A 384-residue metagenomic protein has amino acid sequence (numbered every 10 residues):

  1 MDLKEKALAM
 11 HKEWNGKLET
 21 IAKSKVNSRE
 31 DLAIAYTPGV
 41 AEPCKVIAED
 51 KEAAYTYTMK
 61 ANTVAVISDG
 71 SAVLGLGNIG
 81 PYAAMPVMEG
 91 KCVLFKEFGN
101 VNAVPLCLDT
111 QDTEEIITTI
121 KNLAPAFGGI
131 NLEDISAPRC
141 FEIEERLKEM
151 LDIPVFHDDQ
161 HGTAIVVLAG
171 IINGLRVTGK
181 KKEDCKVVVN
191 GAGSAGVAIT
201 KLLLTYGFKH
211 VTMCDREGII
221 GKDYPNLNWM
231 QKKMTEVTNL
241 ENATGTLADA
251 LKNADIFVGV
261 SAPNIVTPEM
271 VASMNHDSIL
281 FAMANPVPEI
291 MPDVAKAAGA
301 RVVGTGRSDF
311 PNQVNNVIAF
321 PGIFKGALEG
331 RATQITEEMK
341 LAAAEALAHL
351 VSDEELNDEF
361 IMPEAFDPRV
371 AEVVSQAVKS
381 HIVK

Functional and structural regions predicted by a protein language model:
M1-I153, S375, H381: N-terminal ligand-binding/catalytic initiation module
K12, Y55-K60, K96-E97, N122-A124 (+8 more regions): Solvent-exposed alpha-helices and their adjacent loops that cap or buttress functional pockets in soluble metabolic
D69-S71, I79, L108-D109, D134-A137 (+5 more regions): Short, ordered loop/turn segments at secondary-structure junctions
L74, I79-G99, L151, H157 (+1 more regions): Glycine-rich phosphate/diphosphate-binding loop of Rossmann-like nucleotide-binding domains
P105, N131-D134, V155-D158, V189 (+4 more regions): General beta-strand structural signal in soluble alpha/beta enzymes
D158, A282-K384: Adenosine-phosphate binding glycine-rich loop
K232-V302, R307-D309: Rossmann-like adenosine-cofactor binding region
